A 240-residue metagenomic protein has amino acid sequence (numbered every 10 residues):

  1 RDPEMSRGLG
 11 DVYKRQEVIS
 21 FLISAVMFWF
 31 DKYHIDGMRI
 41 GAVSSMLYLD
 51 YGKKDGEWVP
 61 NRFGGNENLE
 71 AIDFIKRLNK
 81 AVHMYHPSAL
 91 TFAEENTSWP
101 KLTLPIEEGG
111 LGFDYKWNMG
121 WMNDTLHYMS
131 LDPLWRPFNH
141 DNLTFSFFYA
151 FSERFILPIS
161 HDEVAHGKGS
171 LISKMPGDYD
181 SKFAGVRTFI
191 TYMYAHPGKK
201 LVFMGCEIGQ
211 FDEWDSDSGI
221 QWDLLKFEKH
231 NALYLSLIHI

Functional and structural regions predicted by a protein language model:
D2-Y13, I238-H239: Single conserved hydrophobic/aromatic residue that forms the stacking wall/gate of nucleotide- or nucleobase-binding
K14-L22, E67-F74, S181-G185, A232-S236: Soluble or luminal CAZymes and related metallo-dependent hydrolases
R15-M38: An active-site-proximal structural segment forming one wall of the substrate-binding cleft that immediately precedes
H34-D36, Y51-S218: Conserved alpha/beta catalytic core and glycan-binding cleft of carbohydrate-active enzymes
K76-K80, H86-P87, L224-I238: Aromatic- and carboxylate-lined catalytic core of secreted/periplasmic carbohydrate-active enzymes
D215-F227: Aromatic-rich peripheral "rim/lid" segments of glycoside hydrolase catalytic domains that contact and position glycan
